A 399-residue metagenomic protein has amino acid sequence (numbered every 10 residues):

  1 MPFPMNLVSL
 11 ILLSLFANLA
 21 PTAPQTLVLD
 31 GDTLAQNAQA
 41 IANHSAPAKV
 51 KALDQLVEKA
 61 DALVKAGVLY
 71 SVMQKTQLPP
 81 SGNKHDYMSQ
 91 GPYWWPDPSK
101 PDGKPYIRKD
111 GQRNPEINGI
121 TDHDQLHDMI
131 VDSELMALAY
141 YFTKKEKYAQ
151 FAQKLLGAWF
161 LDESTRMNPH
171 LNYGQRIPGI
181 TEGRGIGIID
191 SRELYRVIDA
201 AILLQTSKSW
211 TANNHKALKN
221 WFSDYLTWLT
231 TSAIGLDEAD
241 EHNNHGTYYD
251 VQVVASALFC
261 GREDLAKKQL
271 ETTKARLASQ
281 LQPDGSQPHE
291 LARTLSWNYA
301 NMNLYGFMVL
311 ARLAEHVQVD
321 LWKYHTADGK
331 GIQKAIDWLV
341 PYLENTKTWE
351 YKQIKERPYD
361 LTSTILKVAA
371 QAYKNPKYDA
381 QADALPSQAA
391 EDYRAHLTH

Functional and structural regions predicted by a protein language model:
P2-L13: Sec-dependent signal peptide recognition, specifically the positively charged N-region followed immediately by
N6-L7, L56, E134, D250: Hydrophobic alpha-helical segments and their boundary regions
F16-L19: N-terminal signal peptide c-region/cleavage motif recognized by signal peptidases
P21-E238, E271, E315-H316, K323-H399: Extracellular glycan-targeting catalytic surfaces
G119-I120, K208, A212, T230-E241 (+3 more regions): Active-site-adjacent structural elements in folded domains
D128, H245-Y248: Short acidic alpha-helix initiation/capping motifs at coil-to-helix transition points, especially at protein N-termini
Y248-E350: Long, repeat-rich segments with strong aromatic
